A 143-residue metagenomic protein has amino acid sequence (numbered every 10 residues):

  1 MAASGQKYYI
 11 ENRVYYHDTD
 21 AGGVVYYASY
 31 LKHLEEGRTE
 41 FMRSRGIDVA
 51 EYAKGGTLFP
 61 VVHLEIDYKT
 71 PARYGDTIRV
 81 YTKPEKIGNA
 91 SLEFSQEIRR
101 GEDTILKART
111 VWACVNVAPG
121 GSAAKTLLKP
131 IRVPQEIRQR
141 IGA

Functional and structural regions predicted by a protein language model:
A2-V61, V117-A143: Hot-dog-fold acyl-thioester-processing enzymes
Y8-I10, R73-T77, E85-A143: HotDog/MaoC-like acyl-thioester-processing domains
F41-L92, K107, W112-A113: Hydrophobic beta-strand-centered segment that forms part of the acyl-chain substrate-binding groove
